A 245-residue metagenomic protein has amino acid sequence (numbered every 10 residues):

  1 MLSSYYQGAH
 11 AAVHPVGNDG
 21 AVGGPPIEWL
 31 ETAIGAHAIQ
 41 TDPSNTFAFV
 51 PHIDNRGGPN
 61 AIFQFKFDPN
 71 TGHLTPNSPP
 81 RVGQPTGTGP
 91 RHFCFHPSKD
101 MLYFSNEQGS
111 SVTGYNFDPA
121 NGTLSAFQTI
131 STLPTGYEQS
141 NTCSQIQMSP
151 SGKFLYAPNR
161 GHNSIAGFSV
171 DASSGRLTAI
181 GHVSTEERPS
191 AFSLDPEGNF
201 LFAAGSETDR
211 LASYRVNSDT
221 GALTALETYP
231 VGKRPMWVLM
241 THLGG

Functional and structural regions predicted by a protein language model:
M1-Q7, D42, V50-R56, H96 (+3 more regions): Conserved beta-strand positions in repeat-built beta-propeller and related beta-rich domains
M1-S44: Asp-box/WD-like beta-propeller blade repeats and closely related beta-sheet repeat scaffolds
G8-A11, G57-I62, S110-V112, N163-I165 (+1 more regions): Structural signal for beta-propeller blades
V13-A21, F65-L74, Y115-T123, F168-G175 (+1 more regions): Short loop/turn segments immediately following beta-strands, especially the blade-tip and inter-blade linker loops
G24-L30, N77-Q84, Q128-G136, T178-V183 (+1 more regions): A short beta-strand motif characteristic of beta-propeller blades
T32-F47, R56, G83-M101, T132-G152 (+2 more regions): Beta-rich, blade/repeat-based domains predominating in secreted/periplasmic proteins but also intracellular
A48-S110: Loop-centered beta-sheet repeat module
S206-N217, T224-G245: Blade-level signature of beta-propeller repeat domains, shared across WD40, Kelch, NHL, RCC1 and BNR/Asp-box propellers
